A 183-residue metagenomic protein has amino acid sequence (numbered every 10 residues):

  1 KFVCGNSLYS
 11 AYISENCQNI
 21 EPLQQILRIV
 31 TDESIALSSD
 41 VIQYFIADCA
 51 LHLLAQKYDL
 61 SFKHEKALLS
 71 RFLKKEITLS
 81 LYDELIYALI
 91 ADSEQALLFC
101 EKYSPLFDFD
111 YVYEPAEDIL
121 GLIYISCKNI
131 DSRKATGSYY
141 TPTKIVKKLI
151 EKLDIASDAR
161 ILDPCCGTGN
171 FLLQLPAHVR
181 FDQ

Functional and structural regions predicted by a protein language model:
K1-A91, A135-Q183: Charged, often flexible domain-edge or linker segments that flank or initiate folded functional domains
D83-K152: Class I S-adenosyl-L-methionine
